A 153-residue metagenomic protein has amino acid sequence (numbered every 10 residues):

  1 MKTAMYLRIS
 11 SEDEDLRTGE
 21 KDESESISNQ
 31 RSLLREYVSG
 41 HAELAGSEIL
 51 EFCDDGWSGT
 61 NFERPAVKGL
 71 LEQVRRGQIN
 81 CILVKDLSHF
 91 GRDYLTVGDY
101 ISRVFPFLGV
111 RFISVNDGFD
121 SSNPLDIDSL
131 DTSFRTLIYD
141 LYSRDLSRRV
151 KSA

Functional and structural regions predicted by a protein language model:
M1-A153: Short, structured surface patches at the beginning of a domain
